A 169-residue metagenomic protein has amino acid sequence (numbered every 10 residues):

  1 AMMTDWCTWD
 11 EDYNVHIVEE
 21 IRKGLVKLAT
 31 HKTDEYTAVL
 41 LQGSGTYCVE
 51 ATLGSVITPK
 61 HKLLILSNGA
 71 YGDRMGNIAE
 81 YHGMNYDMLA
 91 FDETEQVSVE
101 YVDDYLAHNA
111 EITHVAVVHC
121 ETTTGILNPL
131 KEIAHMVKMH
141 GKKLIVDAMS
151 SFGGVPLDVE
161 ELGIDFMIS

Functional and structural regions predicted by a protein language model:
A1-Q42, T46: A glycine-/small-polar-enriched, mobile loop at the entrance of the PLP active site in fold-type I
E20, G24, E35, L40 (+1 more regions): Conserved PLP-enzyme active-site core in the AAT-like
